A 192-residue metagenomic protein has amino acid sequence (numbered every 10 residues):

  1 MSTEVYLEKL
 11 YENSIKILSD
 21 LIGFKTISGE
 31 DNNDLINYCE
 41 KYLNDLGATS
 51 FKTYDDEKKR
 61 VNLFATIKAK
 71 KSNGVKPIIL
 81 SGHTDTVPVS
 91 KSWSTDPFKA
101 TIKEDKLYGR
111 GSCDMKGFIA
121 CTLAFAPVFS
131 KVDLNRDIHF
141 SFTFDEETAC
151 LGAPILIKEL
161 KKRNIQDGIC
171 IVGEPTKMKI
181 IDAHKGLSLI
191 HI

Functional and structural regions predicted by a protein language model:
M1-S2, Y54-D56, T176, L189-H191: Metal-dependent amide/peptide-bond hydrolase catalytic core, centered on the "pita-bread" metallohydrolase fold
S2-R110, K131-L134: Acidic/His- and Gly-rich active-site-bordering loop/insert found across diverse amide/peptide-bond hydrolases
L107, G117-A124, S130-I190: Fold-level recognition of mixed alpha/beta catalytic cores in primary-metabolism enzymes, strongest
